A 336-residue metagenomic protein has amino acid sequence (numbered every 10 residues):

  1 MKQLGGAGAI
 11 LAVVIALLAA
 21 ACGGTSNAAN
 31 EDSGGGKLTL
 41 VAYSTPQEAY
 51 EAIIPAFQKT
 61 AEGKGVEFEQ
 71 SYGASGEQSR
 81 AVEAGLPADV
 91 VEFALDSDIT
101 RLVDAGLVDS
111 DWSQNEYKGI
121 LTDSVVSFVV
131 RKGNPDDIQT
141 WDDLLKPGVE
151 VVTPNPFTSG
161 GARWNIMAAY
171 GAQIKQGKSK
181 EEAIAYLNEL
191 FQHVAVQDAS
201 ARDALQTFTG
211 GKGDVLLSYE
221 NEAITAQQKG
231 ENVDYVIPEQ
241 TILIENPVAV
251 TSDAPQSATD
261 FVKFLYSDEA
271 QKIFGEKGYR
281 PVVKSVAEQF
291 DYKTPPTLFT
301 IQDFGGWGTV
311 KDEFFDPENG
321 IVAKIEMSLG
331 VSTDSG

Functional and structural regions predicted by a protein language model:
L17-A21: C-terminal motif of bacterial Sec signal peptides marking the signal peptidase cleavage site
G23-S26: Bacterial signal peptide processing site
A28-T158, Q289, P295-T300, G330: N-terminal segment of the mature folded domain
P55-E62, D142-R202: Ligand-binding cleft/hinge of the Venus flytrap
D111-L121, D142, Q227-I242, V250: Short beta-strand->loop
V126-N134, L243-A258, F264, I273-G275: A bilobed periplasmic-binding-protein/Venus flytrap-type ligand-binding module shared by bacterial periplasmic
Q176-E239, P247: Ligand-binding pocket segment of bilobal, Venus flytrap-like solute-binding proteins
P255-G336: Extracellular/periplasmic juxtamembrane helices and adjacent flexible linkers that interface with membrane partners
